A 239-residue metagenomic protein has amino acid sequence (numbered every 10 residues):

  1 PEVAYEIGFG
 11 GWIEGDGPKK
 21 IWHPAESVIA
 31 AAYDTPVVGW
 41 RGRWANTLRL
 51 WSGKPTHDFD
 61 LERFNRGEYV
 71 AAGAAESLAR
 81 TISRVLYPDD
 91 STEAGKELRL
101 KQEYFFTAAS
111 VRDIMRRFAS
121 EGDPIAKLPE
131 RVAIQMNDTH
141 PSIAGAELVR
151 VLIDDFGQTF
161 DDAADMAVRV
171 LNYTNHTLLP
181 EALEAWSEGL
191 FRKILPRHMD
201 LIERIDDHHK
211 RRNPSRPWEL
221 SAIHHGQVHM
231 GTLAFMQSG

Functional and structural regions predicted by a protein language model:
P1-G239: A conserved ligand/cofactor-binding region detector
